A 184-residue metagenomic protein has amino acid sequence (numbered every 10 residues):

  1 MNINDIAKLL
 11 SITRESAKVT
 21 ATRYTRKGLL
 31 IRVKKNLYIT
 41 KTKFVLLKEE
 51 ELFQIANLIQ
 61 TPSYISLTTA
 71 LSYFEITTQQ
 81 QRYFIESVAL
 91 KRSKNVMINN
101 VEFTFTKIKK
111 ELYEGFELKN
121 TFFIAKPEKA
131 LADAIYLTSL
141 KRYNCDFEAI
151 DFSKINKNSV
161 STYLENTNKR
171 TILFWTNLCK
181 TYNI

Functional and structural regions predicted by a protein language model:
M1-Q60: Short beta-edge/loop segments at beta->alpha junctions of small alpha/beta modules that act as binding/recognition
K41-I184: Nucleic-acid-binding surface
